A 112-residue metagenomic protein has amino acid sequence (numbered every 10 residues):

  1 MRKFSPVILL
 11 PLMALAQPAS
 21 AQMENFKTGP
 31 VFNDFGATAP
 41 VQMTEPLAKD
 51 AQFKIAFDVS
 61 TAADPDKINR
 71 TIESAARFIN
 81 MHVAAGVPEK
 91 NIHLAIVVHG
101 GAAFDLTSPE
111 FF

Functional and structural regions predicted by a protein language model:
M1-F4: Positively charged n-region of N-terminal signal peptides that target proteins for export
V7-A16: Bacterial N-terminal signal peptides
A16-M23: Boundary at the C-terminal end of the N-terminal hydrophobic targeting segment
P30-F53: N-terminal targeting signals for Sec/Tat export/insertion, comprising classic cleavable signal peptides
A48-D64: Acidic/histidine-rich, surface-exposed loop or edge segments in extracytoplasmic proteins
A62, A84, P88-N91: Surface-exposed, polar/charged faces of alpha-helical domains in mature secreted/periplasmic/lumenal proteins
I68-V87: Histidine-anchored nucleotide/phosphate-binding helix
P88-T107: Acidic helix-start/capping segments at beta-turn-to-alpha-helix junctions
